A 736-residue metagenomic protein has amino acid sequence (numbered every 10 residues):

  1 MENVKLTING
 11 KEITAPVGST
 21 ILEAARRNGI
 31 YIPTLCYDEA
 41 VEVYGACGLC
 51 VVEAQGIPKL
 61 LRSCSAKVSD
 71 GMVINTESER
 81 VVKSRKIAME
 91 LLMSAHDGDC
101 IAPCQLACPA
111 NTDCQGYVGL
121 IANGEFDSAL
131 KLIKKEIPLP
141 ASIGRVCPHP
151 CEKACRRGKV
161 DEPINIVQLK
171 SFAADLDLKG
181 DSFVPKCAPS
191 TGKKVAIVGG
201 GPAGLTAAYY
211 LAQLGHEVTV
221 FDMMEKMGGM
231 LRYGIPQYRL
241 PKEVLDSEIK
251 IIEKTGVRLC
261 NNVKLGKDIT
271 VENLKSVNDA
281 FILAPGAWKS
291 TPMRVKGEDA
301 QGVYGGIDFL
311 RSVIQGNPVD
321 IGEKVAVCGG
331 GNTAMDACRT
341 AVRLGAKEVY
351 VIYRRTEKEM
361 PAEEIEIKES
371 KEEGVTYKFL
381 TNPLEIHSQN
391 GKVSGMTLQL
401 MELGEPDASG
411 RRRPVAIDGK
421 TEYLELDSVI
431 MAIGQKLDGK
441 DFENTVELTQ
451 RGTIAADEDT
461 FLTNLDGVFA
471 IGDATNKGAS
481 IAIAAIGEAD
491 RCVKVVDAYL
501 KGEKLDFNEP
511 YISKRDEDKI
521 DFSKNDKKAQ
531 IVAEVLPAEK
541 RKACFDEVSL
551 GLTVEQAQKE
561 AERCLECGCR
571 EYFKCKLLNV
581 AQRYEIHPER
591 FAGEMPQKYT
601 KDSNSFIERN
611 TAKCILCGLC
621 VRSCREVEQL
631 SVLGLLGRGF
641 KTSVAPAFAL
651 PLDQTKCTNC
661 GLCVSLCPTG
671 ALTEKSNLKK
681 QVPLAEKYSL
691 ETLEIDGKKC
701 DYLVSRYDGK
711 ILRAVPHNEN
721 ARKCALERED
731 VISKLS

Functional and structural regions predicted by a protein language model:
M1-L106, Q115, G119, N123-D127 (+2 more regions): Signature of N-terminal electron-transfer/Fe-S-associated modules in redox systems
V4-T14, A54, V73-E77, V82-M89 (+9 more regions): N-terminal export/assembly segments and adjacent metallocofactor-ligating motifs of anaerobic energy-metabolism
L6-I8, E12, I32-E42, M89-A107 (+14 more regions): Ferredoxin-like iron-sulfur electron-transfer modules
F172-P189, S247-K267, S290-L344, T449-N464: Glycine-rich dinucleotide-binding loop and its adjacent helix/turn
K194-E217, A334-V342: N-terminal Rossmann-like FAD-binding beta1-loop-alpha1 element of flavoenzymes
E217-V220, M224-T255, L259, R311-V313 (+2 more regions): Rossmann-like dinucleotide-binding cores of NAD(P)H-dependent redox enzymes
Q301-G322, P406-A479, A484: FAD-site-proximal beta/loop scaffold in flavoenzymes
A474-G502: A conserved FAD-binding loop/helix module that cradles the flavin
